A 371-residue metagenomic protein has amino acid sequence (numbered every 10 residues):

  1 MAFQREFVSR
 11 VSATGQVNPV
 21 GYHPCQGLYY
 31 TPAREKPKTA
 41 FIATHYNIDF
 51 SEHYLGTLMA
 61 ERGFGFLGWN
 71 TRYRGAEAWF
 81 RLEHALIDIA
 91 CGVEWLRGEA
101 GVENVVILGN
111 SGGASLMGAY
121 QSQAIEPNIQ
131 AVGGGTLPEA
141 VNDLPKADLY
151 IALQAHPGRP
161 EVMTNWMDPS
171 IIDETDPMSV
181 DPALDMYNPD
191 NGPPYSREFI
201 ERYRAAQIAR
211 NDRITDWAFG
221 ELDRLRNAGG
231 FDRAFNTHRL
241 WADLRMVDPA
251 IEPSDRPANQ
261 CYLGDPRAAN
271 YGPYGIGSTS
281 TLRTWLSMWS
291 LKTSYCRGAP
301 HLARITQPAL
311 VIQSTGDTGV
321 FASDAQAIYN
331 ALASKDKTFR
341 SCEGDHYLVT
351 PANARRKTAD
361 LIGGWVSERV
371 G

Functional and structural regions predicted by a protein language model:
M1-T39, P351-A352, G364: N-terminal cap/lid segment of alpha/beta-hydrolase-fold proteins
Y30-G75: Short, surface-exposed "cap/lid" segments of acyl-processing enzymes
R72-V106, R356: Catalytic nucleophile-loop/oxyanion-hole region of alpha/beta-hydrolase and closely related hydrolase-like folds
W95-G98, N104-T175: Primarily recognizes the serine-hydrolase "nucleophile elbow" in alpha/beta-hydrolase and SGNH/GDSL folds
E139-Y262: Alpha/beta-hydrolase-fold enzymes
E161-V162, T318-D324: Conserved alpha/beta-hydrolase "acid-adjacent" motif
I305, V311-Q313, D317: Short beta-strand/loop motif that positions the catalytic acidic residue of the alpha/beta-hydrolase fold
G344-K357: Catalytic histidine-centered segment of alpha/beta-hydrolase-like enzymes
